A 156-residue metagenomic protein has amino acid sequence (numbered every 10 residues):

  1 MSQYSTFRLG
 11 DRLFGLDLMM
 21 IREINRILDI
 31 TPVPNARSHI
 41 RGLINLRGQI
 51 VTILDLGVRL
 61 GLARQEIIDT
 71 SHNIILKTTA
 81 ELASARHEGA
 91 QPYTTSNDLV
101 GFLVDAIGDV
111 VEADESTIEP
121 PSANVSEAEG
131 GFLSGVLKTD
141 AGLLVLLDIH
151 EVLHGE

Functional and structural regions predicted by a protein language model:
M1-E156: An acidic, low-aromatic, low-complexity terminal/linker signal
